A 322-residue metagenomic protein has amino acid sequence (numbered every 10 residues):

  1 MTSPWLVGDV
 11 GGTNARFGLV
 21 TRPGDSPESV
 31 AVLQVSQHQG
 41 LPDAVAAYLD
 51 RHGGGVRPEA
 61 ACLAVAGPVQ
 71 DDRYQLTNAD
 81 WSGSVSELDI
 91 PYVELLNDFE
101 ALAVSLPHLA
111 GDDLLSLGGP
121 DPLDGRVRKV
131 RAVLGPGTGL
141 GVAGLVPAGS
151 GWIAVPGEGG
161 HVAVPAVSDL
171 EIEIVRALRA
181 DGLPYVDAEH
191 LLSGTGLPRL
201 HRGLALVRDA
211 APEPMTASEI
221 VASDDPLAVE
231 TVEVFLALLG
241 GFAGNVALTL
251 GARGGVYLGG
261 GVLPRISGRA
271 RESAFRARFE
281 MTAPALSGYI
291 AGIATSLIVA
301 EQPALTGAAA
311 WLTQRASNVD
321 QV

Functional and structural regions predicted by a protein language model:
M1-G55, I174-V322: ATP-binding/phosphotransfer module of carbohydrate and carboxylate kinases, centering on a glycine-rich
V7, G118-D124, V130-A132: A generic local secondary-structure boundary/capping motif
A15, P68-Q70, G139-A143, R199 (+1 more regions): Short, acidic Gly/Pro/Ser/Thr-rich loop/turn segments
R22-G24, N78-G83, L109-L117, P147-V155 (+1 more regions): A glycine- and small-aliphatic-rich helix-loop capping segment at beta-alpha/alpha-beta transitions that lines
G53-D113, V133, L263-G268: Short beta-strand-loop/turn "lid" adjacent to the catalytic site in phosphate-handling enzymes
A60-G83, L170, D187-V207: Gly/Ser/Thr-rich active-site cleft segment
Q70-D71, V93-G125, S218-E233: ATP-dependent carbohydrate kinase catalytic cores
D113, R128-D187, F275-E280, P284-S287: Glycine-rich phosphate-binding loop of actin/hexokinase-like ATP-binding domains
